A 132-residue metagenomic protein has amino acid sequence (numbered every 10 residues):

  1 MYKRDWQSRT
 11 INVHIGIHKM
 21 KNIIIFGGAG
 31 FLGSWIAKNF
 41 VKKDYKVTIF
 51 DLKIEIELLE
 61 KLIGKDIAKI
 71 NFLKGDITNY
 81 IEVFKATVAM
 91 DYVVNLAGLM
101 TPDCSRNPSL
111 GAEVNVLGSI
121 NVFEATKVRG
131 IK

Functional and structural regions predicted by a protein language model:
Y2: Conserved small/polar residues in nucleotide/adenosyl-binding loops
V13-I15: Short hydrophobic alpha-helical segments enriched in small aliphatic residues
M20-Y92: N-terminal Rossmann/SDR dinucleotide-binding element
I54, M100-T101, G118: Alpha/beta-hydrolase active-site loop signature
I77-E113: NAD(P)H-binding glycine-rich loop region in Rossmannoid oxidoreductase-like domains and their noncatalytic homologs
V93, R106-K132: NAD(P)-cofactor binding segment of oxidoreductase domains
